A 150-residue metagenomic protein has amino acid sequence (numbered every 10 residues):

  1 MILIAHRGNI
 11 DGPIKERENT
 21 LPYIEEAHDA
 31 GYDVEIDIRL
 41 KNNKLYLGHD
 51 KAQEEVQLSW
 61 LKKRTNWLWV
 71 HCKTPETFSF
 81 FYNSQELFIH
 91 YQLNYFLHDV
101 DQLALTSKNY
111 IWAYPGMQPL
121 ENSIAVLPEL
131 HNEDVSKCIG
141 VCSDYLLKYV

Functional and structural regions predicted by a protein language model:
M1-V150: Phosphate-group recognition and catalysis centered on beta-loop-alpha active-site segments
